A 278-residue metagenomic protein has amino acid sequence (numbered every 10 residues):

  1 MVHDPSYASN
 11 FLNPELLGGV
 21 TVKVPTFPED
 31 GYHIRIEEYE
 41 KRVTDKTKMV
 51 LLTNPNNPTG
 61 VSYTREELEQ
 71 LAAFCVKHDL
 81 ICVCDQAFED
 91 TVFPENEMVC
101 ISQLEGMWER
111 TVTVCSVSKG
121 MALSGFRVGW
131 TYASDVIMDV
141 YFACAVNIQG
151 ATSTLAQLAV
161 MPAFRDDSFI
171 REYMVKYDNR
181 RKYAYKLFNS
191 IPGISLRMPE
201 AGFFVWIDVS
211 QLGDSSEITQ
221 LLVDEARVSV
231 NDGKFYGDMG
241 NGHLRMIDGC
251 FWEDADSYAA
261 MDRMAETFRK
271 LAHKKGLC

Functional and structural regions predicted by a protein language model:
M1-P14: Conserved PLP-anchoring active-site segment centered on the Schiff-base-forming lysine
L17, K77-H78, A226: Helix C-cap/helix->beta junction micro-motif
V22, T26-N96: Active-site phosphate-binding strand-loop segment of PLP-dependent enzymes
K41, L221-S229, Y236-C278: PLP-dependent enzyme catalytic core of the Aspartate aminotransferase-like
V50, D85, T111-V114, G129 (+2 more regions): Structural scaffold positions in well-ordered secondary structure
L104-V140, L155: Active-site PLP attachment segment
Y141-I148, F164-Y185: Structural signature of PLP-dependent enzymes
Q157, M161, Y177-Y185, L196-D208 (+1 more regions): Conserved glycine-rich beta-strand-loop-beta hairpin in the small C-terminal domain of fold type I
